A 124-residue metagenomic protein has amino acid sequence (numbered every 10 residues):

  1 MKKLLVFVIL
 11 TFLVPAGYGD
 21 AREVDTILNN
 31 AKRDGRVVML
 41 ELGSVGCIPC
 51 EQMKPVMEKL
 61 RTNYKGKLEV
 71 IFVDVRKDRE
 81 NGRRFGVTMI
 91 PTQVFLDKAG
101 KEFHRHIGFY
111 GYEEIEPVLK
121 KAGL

Functional and structural regions predicted by a protein language model:
L4-L13: Sec-dependent N-terminal signal peptides
D20-V37: A short beta-strand-turn-helix
G35-V38, L42-G46, M89: Short pre-active-site segment immediately N-terminal to redox-active cysteine/selenocysteine motifs in thiol-based
L42, R61, G66-R79: Thiol-based oxidoreductase modules, predominantly thioredoxin-like and allied folds used for disulfide exchange
E51-N63: Typically the conserved alpha-helix immediately C-terminal to a functionally engaged Cys/Sec in thioredoxin-like
G86-V94: Structural micro-motif
D97-L124: Non-catalytic, surface beta->alpha helical segment in thiol-disulfide oxidoreductase systems
